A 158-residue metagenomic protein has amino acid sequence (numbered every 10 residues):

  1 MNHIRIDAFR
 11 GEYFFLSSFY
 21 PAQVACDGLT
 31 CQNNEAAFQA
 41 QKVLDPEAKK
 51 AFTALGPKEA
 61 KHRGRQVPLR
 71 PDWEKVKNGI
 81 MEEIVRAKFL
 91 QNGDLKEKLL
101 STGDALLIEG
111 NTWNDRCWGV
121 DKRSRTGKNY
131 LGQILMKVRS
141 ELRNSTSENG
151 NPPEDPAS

Functional and structural regions predicted by a protein language model:
M1-S158: Charged, low-complexity intrinsically disordered segments
